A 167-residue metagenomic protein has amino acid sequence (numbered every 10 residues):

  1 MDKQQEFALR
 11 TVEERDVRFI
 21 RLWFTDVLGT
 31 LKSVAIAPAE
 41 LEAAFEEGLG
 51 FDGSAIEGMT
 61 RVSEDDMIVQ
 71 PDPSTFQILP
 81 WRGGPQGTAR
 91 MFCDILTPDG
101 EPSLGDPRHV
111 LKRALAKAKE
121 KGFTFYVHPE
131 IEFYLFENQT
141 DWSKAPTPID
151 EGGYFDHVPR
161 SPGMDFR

Functional and structural regions predicted by a protein language model:
M1-R167: Glycine-rich, acidic/polar active-site loops that bind/position phosphate-bearing ligands
